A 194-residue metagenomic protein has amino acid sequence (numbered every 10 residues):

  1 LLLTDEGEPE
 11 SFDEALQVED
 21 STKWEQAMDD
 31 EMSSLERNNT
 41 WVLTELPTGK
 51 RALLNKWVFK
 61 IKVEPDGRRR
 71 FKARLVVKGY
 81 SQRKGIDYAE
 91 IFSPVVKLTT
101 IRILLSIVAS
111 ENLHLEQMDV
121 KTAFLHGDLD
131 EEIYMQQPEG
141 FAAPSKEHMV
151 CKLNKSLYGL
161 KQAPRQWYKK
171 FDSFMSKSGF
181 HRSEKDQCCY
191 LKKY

Functional and structural regions predicted by a protein language model:
L1-Y194: Long, low-complexity, charge-biased intrinsically disordered regions
